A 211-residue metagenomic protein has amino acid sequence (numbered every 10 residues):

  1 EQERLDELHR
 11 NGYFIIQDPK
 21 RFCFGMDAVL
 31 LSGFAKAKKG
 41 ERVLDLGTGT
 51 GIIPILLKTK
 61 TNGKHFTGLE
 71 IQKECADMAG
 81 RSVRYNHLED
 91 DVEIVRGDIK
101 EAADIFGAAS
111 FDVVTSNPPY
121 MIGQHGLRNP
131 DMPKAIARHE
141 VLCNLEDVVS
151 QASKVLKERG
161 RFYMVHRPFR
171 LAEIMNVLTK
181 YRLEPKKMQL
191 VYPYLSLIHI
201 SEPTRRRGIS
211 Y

Functional and structural regions predicted by a protein language model:
E1-K39: Class I SAM-dependent transferase core
I16, E93-V95, K186-Q189: General small-molecule cofactor/ligand-binding pocket signal
L31, N117, V148, R206: Residue-level signal for inorganic ion chemistry
F34-S116, I122-L127: Conserved SAM/SAH cofactor-binding pocket of Class I
L56, M78, E173-I174, G208: Phosphate- and divalent-cation-binding pockets in alpha/beta enzyme and binding domains that engage nucleotide-derived
P118-D147: Mobile active-site "lid"/loop adjacent to the S-adenosyl-L-methionine
L142-Y194: Conserved Class I SAM-dependent methyltransferase catalytic core
I198-Y211: Residue-level detector of conserved catalytic or cofactor/ligand-binding positions in enzyme active sites
